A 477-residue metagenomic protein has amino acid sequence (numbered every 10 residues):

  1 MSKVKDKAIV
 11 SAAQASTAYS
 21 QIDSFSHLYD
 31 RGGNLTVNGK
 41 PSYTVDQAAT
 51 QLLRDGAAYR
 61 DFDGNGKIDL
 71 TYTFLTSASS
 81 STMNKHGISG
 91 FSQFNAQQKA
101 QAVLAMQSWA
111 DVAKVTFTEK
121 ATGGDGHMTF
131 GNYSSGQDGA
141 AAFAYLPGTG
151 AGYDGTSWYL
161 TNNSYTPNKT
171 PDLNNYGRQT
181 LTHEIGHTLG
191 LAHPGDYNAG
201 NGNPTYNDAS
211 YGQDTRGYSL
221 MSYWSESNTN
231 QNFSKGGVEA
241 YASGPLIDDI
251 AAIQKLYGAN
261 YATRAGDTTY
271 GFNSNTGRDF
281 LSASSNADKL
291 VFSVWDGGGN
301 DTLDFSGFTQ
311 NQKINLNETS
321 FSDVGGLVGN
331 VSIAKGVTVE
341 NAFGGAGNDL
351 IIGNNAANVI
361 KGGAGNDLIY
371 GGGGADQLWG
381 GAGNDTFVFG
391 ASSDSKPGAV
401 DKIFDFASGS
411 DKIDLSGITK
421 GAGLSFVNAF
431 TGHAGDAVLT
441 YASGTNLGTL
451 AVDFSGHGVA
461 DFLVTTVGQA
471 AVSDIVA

Functional and structural regions predicted by a protein language model:
M1-F94: Disordered inhibitory propeptide/activation segment of secreted metzincin zinc metalloprotease zymogens, centered on
M1-K3, D69-T71, L75, S79-S81 (+7 more regions): GD-rich hexapeptide-repeat beta-solenoids
S2-V4, E340, T431-A477: Low-complexity acidic/polar repeat-biased segments
K7, T166-P171, N175-Y176, L181 (+8 more regions): Acidic, glycine-rich calcium-binding repeat modules characteristic of RTX/beta-roll and related beta-solenoid repeat
L28-Y29, G33-D63, Q97-G217, Y223-N232 (+5 more regions): Metzincin-family zinc-dependent endopeptidase catalytic domain
G186, L191, M221, G244-Y261: Extended catalytic-interface subdomain
G336-G347: Parallel beta-helix/beta-solenoid
